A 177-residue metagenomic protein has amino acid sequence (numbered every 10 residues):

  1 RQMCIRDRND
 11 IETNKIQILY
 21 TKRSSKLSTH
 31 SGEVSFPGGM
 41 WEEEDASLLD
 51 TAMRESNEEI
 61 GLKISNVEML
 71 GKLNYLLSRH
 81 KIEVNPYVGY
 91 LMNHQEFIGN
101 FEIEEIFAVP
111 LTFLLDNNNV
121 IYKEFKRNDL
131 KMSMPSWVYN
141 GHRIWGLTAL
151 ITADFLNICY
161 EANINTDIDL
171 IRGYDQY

Functional and structural regions predicted by a protein language model:
R1-I5, P86: Short, small-residue-biased leader/transition segments that mark boundaries at the very start of proteins
R8-N9, Y90: Short beta-strand-to-turn element immediately C-terminal to the catalytic PLP-Schiff-base lysine in fold type I
N9-W41: Short, His- and charge-rich active-site/binding loops that engage polyanionic ligands
T21, T51, T148: Ser/Thr-centric signal marking residues that sit in or immediately flank functional binding/regulatory motifs
K26, M40-N140, I144, I158-Y177: Unchanged
T148-C159: Short amphipathic C-terminal alpha-helix that caps PH/PH-like domains
